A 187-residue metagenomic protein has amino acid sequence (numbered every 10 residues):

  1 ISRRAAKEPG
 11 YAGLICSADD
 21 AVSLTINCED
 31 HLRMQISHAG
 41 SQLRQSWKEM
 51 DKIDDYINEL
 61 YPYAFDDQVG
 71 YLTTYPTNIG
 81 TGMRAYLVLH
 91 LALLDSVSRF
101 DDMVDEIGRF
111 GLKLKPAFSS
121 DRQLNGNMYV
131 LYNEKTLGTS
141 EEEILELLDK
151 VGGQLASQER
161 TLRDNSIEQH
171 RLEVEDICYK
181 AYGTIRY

Functional and structural regions predicted by a protein language model:
I1-Q68, M83, D95-V97, D101-Y187: Long, Pro/Ser/Thr-rich low-complexity/intrinsically disordered regulatory tracts in eukaryotic proteins
G70-L89: Conserved phosphate/anionic-ligand binding catalytic regions in large, soluble enzymes, centered on
